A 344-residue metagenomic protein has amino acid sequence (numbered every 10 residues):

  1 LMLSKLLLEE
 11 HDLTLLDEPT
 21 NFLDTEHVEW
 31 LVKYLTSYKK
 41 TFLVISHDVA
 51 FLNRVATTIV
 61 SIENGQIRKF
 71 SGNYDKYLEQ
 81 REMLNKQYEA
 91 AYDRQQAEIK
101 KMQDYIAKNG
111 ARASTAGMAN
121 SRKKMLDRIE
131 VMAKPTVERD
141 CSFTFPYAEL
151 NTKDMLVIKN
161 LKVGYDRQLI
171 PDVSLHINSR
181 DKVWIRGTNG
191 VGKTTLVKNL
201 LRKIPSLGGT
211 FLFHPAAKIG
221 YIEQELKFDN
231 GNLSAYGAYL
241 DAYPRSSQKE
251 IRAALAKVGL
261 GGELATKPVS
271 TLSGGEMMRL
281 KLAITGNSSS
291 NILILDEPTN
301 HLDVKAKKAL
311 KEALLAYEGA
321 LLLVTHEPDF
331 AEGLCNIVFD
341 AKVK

Functional and structural regions predicted by a protein language model:
L1-Y88, A148-K344: ABC ATP-binding cassette signature C-motif
M83-P171: Flexible nucleotide-interacting loop at or near the entrance of a catalytic core
